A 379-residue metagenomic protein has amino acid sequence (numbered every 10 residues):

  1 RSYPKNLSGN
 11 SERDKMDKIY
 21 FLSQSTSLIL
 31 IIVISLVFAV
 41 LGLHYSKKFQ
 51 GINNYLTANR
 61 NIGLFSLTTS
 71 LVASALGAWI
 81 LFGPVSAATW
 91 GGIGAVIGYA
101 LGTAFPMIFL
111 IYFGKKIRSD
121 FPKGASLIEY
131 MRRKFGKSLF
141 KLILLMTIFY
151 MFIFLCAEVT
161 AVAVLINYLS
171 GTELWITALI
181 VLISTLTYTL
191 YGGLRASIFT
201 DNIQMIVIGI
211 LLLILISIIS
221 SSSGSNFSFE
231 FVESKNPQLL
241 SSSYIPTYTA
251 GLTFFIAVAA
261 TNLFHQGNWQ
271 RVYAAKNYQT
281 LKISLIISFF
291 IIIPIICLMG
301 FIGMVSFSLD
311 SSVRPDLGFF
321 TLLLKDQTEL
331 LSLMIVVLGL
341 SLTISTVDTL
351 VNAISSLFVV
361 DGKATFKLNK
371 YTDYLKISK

Functional and structural regions predicted by a protein language model:
D17-F82, T189-G192, M205, L211 (+2 more regions): Membrane-interface "cap" regions at the ends of multi-pass membrane proteins
V40-K48, F152-V159, T172-I180, S184-L190 (+3 more regions): Hydrophobic alpha-helical segments and their helix-loop junctions in multi-pass secondary transporters
L56-K123, I256, N268-S311, T321-L342: Membrane-interface helix-loop-helix modules in multi-pass membrane proteins
G63-L71, F105-I108, K137-Y150, L179-V181 (+3 more regions): Select transmembrane alpha-helical segments in multipass membrane proteins
I97-T189, A257-V258, G339-T349: Helix-loop-helix module between adjacent transmembrane segments
G124-R132, G193-N202, F264-P294, P315-G318 (+2 more regions): Hydrophobic, small-residue-rich membrane helices and short re-entrant helix-turn-helix hairpins that build
K137-K141, F152, S356-K379: Loop-to-transmembrane helix boundary motifs in multi-pass membrane proteins
L145-C156, V207-I218, T249-L263, Y278-S308 (+2 more regions): Selective recognition of specific alpha-helical transmembrane segments in multi-pass small-molecule
